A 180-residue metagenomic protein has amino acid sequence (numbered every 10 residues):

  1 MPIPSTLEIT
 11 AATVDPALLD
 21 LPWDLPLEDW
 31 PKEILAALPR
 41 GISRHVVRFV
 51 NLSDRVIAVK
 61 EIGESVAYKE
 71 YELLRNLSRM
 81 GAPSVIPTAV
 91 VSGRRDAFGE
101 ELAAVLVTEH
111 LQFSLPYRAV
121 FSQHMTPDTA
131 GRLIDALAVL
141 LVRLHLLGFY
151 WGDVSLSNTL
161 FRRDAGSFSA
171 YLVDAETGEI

Functional and structural regions predicted by a protein language model:
P2-P4, I9: Low-complexity, highly charged intrinsically disordered N-terminal segments that act as targeting/localization
T10-A11, P16-L19: N-terminal membrane-anchoring/stem segments of glycan-assembly enzymes
L18-G131, D135-G152, F168: Conserved ATP-binding subdomain of kinase catalytic cores across diverse folds
Y150, L156-I180: Catalytic activation segment of kinase domains across protein kinase-like and atypical kinase folds
